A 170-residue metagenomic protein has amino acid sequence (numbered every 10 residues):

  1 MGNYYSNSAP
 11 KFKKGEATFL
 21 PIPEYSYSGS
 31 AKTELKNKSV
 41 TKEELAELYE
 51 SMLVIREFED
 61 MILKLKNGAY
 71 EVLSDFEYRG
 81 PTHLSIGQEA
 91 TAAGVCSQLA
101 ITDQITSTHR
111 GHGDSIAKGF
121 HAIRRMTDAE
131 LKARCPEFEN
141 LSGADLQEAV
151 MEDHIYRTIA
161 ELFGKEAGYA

Functional and structural regions predicted by a protein language model:
M1-A92: Conserved acidic/glycine
K64, L73-A170: Cofactor-binding active-site loop characterized by glycine-rich and histidine/acidic residues
